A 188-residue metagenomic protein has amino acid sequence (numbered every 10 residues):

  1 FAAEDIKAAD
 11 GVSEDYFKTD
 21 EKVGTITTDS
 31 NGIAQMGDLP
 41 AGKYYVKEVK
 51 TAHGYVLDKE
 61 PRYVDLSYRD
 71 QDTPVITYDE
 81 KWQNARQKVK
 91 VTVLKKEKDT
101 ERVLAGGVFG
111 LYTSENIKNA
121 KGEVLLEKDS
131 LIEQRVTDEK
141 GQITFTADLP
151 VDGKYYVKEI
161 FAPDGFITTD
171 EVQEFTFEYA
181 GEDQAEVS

Functional and structural regions predicted by a protein language model:
F1-S188: Solvent-exposed loop/turn and edge beta-strand elements of beta-rich ligand-binding domains
